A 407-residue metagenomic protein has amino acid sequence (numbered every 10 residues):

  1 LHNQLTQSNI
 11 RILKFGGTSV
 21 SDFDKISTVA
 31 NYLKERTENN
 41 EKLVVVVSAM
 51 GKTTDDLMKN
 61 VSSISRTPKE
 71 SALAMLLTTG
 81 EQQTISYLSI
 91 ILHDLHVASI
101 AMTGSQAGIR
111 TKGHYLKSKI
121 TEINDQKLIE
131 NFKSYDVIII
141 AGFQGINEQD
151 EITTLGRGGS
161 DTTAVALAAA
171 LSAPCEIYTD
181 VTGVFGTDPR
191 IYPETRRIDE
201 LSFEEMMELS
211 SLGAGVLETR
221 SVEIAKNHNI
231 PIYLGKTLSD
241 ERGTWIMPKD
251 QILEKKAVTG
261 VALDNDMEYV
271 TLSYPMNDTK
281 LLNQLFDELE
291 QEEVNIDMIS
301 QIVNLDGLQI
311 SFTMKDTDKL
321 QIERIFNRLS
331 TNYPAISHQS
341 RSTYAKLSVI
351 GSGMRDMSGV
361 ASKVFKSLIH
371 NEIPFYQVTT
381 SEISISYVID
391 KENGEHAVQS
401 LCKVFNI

Functional and structural regions predicted by a protein language model:
L1-V222, I389-D390, F405: Nucleotide/pyrophosphate-binding catalytic subdomain
E41, V97, I230, V294 (+1 more regions): Short phosphate-binding/catalytic loops that engage adenosine nucleotides
V47-T54, L234-Q251, G307: Terminal amphipathic helices with adjacent charged low-complexity linkers/tails
M102-G104, G235-T237, I299: Conserved beta-strand termini and adjacent loop/short-helix elements that scaffold enzyme active sites in alpha/beta
P174-T179, I232-L234, D297: Short hydrophobic alpha-helical runs that function as membrane-insertion/retention elements
A225: Acidic-aromatic/histidine active-site loop/patch
W245-I407: A conserved regulatory-domain signal marking ACT and ACT-like small-molecule sensing domains and adjacent regulatory
